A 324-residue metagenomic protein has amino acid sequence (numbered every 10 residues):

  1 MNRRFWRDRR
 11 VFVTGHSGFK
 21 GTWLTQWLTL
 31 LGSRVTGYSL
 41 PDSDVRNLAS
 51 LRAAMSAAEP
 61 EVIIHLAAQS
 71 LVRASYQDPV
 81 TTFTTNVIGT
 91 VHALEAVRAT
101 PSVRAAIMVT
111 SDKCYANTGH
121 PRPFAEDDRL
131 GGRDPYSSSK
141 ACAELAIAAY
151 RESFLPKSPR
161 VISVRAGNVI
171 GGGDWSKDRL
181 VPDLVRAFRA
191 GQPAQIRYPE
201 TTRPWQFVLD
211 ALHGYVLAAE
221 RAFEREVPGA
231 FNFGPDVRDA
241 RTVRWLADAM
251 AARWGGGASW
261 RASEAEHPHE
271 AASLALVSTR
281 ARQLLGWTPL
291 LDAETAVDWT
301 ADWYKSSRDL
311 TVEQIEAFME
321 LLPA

Functional and structural regions predicted by a protein language model:
M1-R9: A short, basic/flexible loop-to-alpha-helix module at the beginning of a structural domain
V11-W27: N-terminal Rossmann NAD(P)H-binding glycine-rich loop of SDR-like oxidoreductase domains
T14, P60-L66, M108, N232: Rossmann-fold scaffold of SDR-type NAD(P)-dependent oxidoreductases
L31, F188-A324: C-terminal substrate-binding subdomain of Rossmann-fold SDR/epimerase-dehydratase oxidoreductases
S33-L40: Conserved glycine-rich Rossmann-like NAD(P)H-binding loop of the short-chain dehydrogenase/reductase
V45-T85: NAD(P)H-binding glycine-rich loop region in Rossmannoid oxidoreductase-like domains and their noncatalytic homologs
Q77-E95, A99, R104-A105, C114-V169 (+1 more regions): Catalytic helix-loop patch of NAD(P)-dependent Rossmann-fold dehydrogenases
